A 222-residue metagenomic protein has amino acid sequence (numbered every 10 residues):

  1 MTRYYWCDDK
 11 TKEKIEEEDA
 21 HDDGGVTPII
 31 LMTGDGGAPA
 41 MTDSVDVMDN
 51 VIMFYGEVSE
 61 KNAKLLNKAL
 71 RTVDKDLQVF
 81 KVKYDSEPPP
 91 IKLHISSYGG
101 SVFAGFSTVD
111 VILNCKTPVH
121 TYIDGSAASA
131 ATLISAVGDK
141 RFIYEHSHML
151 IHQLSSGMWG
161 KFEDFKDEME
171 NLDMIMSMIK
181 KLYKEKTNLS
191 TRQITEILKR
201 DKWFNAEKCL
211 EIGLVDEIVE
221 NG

Functional and structural regions predicted by a protein language model:
M1-G222: Terminal-region recognition feature
